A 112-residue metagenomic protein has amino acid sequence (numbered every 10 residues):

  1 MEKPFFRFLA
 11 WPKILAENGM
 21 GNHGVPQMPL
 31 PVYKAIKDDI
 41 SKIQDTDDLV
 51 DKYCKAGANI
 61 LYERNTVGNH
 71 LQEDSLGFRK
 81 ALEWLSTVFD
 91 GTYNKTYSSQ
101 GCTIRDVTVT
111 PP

Functional and structural regions predicted by a protein language model:
M1-H23: Accessory cap/linker subdomain of secreted extracellular hydrolases
K3, K37-S41: Conserved aromatic-histidine-acidic binding/catalytic patches
F6, A10, Q44, L76: Conserved active-site and cofactor/substrate-binding residues in soluble primary-metabolism enzymes
K13, L30, I60: A broad, low-specificity signal marking well-ordered, structured residues that form hydrophobic/aromatic
N22-P26, K55-G57: A structural signal for short secondary-structure junctions
P26, P31-D38: Short beta-strand/loop motif that positions the catalytic acidic residue of the alpha/beta-hydrolase fold
I40, D47-P112: C-terminal catalytic histidine-bearing segment of alpha/beta-hydrolase fold enzymes
